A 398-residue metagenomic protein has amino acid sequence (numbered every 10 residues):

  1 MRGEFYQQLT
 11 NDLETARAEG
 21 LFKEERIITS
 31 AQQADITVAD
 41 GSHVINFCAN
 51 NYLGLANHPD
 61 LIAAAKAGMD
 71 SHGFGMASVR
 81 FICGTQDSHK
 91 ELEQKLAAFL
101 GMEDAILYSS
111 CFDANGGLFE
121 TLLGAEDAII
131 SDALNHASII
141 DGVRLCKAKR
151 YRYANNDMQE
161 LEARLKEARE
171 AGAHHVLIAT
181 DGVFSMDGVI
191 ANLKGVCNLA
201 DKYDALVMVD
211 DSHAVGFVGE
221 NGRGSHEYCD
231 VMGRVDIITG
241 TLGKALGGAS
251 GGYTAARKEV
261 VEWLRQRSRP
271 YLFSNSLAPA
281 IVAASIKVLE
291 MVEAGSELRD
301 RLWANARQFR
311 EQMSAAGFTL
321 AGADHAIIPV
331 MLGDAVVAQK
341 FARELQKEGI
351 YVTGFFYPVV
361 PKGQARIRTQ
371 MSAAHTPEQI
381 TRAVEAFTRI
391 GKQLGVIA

Functional and structural regions predicted by a protein language model:
L9-F74, A205: N-terminal "arm"/small-domain region of PLP-dependent enzymes with the aminotransferase-like
N51, Y151, N155-V209: Active-site phosphate-binding strand-loop segment of PLP-dependent enzymes
P59, A63-A67, S71, A98 (+2 more regions): PLP-dependent enzyme catalytic core of the Aspartate aminotransferase-like
V79-T85, E93-G117: Short loop-beta-helix segment that forms the pyridoxal 5′-phosphate
L118-A137: Conserved PLP-anchoring active-site segment centered on the Schiff-base-forming lysine
A125, L145-K147, Y203, R234: Short, structured coil segments at secondary-structure junctions
Y203-L206, H213, V218-D324, V337: Active-site C-terminal subdomain of aminotransferase-like
D300-F309, S314-G349, V359, G363-Q364 (+1 more regions): Conserved PLP-binding catalytic core of the aspartate aminotransferase-like
